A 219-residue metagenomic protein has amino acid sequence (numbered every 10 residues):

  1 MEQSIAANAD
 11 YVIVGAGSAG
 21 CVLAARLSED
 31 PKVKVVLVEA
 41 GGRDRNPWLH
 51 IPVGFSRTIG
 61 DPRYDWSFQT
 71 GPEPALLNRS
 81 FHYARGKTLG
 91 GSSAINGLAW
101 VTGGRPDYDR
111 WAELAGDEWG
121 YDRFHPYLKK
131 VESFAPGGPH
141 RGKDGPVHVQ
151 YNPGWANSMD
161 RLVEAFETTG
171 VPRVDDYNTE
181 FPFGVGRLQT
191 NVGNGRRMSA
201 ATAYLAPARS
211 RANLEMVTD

Functional and structural regions predicted by a protein language model:
M1-K129: N-terminal glycine-rich phosphate/pyrophosphate-binding loop and immediately adjacent elements
R45, G97, A112-D219: Conserved redox-cofactor binding core of oxidoreductases
